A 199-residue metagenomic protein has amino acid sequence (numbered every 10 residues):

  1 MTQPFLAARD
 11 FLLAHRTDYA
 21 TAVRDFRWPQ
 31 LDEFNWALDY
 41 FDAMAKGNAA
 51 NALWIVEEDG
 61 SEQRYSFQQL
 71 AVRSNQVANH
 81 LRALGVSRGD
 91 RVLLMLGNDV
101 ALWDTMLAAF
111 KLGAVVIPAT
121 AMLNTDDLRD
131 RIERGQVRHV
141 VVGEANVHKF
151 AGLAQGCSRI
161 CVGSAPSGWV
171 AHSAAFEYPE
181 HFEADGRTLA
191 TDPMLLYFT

Functional and structural regions predicted by a protein language model:
M1-A7, A83, L107, K111-G186: Structural core segment of the AMP-binding/adenylate-forming
M1-W28, S158: N-terminal presequences and immediately downstream first alpha-helices
T2-L13, L31-W54, V72: A short N-terminal helical cap/helix-turn-helix that marks the beginning of AMP-binding/adenylate-forming
W36, R64-Y65, T188, M194: A broad, structural micro-motif
F41-M44, L70, S74, V92 (+6 more regions): Adenylate-forming
A49-L107, N124-R129: Conserved AMP-binding/adenylate-forming core of the ANL superfamily
A49-N51, F176-F198: Conserved pre-ATP/AMP-binding loop-to-beta segment of ANL
D90, A114, T191-D192: Surface-exposed loop/turn positions
